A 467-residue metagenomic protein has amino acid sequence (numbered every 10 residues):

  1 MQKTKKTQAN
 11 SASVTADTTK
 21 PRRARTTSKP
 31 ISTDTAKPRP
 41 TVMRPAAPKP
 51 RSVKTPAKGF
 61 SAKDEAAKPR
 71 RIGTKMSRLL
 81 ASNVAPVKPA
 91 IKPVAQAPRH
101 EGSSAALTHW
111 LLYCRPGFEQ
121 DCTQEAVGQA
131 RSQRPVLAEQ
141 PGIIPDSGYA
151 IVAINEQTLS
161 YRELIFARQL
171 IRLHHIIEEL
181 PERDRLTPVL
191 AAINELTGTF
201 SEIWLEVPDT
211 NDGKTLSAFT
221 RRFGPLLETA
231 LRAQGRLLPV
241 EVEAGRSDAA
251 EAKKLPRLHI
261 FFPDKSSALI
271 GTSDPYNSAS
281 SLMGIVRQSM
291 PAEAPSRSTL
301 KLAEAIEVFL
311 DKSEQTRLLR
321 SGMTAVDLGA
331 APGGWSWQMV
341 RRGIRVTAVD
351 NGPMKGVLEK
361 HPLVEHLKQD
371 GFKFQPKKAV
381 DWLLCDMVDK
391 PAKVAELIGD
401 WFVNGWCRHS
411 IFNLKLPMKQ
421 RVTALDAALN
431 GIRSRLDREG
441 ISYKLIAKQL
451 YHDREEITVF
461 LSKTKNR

Functional and structural regions predicted by a protein language model:
Q2-K6, T18-P21, D34-T35, R51-K54 (+1 more regions): SAM-dependent transferase fold signal centered on methyltransferase-like domains, encompassing both Class I
S11-A12, T26-S28, P38-P40: Intrinsically disordered, low-complexity, repeat-rich polar/charged segments
